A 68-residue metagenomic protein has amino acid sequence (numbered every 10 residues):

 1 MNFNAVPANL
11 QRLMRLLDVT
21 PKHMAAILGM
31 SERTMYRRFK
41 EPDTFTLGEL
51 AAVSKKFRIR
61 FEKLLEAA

Functional and structural regions predicted by a protein language model:
M1-V19, H23: A short, Lys/Arg-rich alpha-helix, primarily the initiator
L16, I27, K56: Residues within the alpha-helical elements of helix-turn-helix
H23, T34, K63: Residues in the helix-turn-helix
H23-A25, V53: Short alpha-helical "recognition helix" segments of helix-turn-helix
I27, R38, A67: Residues in the recognition helix of alpha-helical DNA-binding motifs
M30-T44: Recognition helix of helix-turn-helix/homeodomain-like DNA-binding domains that insert into the DNA major groove
G48-K63: DNA major-groove recognition helix of helix-turn-helix/homeodomain DNA-binding modules
